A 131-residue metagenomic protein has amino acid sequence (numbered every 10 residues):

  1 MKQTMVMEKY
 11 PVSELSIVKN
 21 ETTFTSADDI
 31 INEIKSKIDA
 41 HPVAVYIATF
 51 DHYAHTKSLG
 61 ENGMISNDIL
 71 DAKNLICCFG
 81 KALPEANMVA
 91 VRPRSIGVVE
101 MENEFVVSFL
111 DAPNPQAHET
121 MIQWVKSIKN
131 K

Functional and structural regions predicted by a protein language model:
M1-P42: Terminal, regulation- and interaction-focused segments at domain boundaries
T4-K9, I65-S66, S95-E100: Short, flexible, solvent-exposed loop/turn segments with mixed acidic/basic and small polar residues
T22-D29, E85-A86, A117-E119: Short, conserved charged micro-motifs
N32-A86: Ser/Thr-rich, low-complexity intrinsically disordered terminal regions
A86-N87, V99: Short active-site-adjacent structural elements
A90-R94: Short, surface-exposed coil-to-beta transition loops
S95-D111: Beta-strand/loop substructures that line and gate deep hydrophobic ligand-binding cavities in soluble
A112-K131: C-terminal partner/receptor-binding element of secreted or periplasmic proteins
